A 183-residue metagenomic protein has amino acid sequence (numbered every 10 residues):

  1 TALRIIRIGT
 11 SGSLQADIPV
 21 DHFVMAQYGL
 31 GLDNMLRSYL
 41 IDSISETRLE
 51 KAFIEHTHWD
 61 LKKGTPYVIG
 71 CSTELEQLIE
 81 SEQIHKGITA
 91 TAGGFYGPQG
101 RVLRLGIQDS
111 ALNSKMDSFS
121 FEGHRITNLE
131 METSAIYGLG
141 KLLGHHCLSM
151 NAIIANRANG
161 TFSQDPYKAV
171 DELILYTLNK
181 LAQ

Functional and structural regions predicted by a protein language model:
T1-Q183: Glycine-rich phosphate- or other oxyanion-binding loops that anchor nucleotides, phosphorylated ligands
